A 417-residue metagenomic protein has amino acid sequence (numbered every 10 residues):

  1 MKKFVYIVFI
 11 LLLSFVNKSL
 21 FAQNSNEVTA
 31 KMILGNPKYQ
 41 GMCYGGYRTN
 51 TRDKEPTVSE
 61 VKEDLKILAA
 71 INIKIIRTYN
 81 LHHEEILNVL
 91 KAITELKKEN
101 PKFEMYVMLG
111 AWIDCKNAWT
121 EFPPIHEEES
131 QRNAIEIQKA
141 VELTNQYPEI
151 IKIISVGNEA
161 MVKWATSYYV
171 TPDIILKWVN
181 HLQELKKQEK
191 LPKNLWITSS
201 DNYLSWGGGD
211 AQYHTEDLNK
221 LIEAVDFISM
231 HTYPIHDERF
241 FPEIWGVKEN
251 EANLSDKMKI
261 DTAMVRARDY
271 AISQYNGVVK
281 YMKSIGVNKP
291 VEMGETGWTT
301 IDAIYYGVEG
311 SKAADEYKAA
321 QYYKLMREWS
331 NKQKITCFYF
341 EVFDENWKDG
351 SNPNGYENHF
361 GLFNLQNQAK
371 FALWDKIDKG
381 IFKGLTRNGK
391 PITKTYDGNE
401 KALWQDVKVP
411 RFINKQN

Functional and structural regions predicted by a protein language model:
I7-V16: Bacterial N-terminal signal peptides
N24-N26, N88-L195: Substrate-binding cleft of extracellular glycoside hydrolase catalytic domains
S25-K31, P37, I304-L325, W329-N417: Aromatic-rich peripheral "rim/lid" segments of glycoside hydrolase catalytic domains that contact and position glycan
S25-T29, E63, N88, I135-E142 (+2 more regions): Alpha-helical scaffolding within the catalytic cores of extracellular/periplasmic polymer-degrading hydrolases
T29, L34-G110, W119, S130-I137: N-terminal carbohydrate-binding/catalytic regions of secreted carbohydrate-active enzymes
K54-P56, R77-V89, C115-N117, S130-N133 (+4 more regions): Acidic-and-aromatic substrate-binding clefts and catalytic sites of carbohydrate-active enzymes
I76, I154, I228, M293-E295 (+1 more regions): Conserved, mostly hydrophobic/aromatic
S130, M161, S167-M293, T299 (+1 more regions): Noncatalytic carbohydrate-binding groove/subsite architecture in carbohydrate-active enzymes
